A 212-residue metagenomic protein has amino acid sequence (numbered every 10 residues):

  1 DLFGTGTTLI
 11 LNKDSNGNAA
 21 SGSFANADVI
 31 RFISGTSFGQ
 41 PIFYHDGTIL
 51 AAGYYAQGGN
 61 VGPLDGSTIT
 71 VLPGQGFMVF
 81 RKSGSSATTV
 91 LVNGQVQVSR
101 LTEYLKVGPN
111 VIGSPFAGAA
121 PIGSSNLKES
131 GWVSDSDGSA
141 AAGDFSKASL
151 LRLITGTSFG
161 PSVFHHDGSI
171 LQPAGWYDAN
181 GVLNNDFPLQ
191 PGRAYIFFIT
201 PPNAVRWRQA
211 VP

Functional and structural regions predicted by a protein language model:
D1-V29, I33-S37, T68-K147, L189-P212: A short, polar beta-strand/turn micro-motif
F3-T5, L9, I30, Q40-D46 (+2 more regions): Intrinsically disordered, low-complexity linker/propeptide segments enriched in Ser/Thr/Gly/Pro and acidic residues
I10, I49, P63, Y104 (+3 more regions): Acidic/proline-rich low-complexity IDRs
S37-P73, P161-P191: A cross-kingdom feature marking solvent-exposed beta-strand/loop segments within repeated, beta-rich binding/scaffold
F116-G123, A142-K147, L151-G181, N185-D186 (+1 more regions): Contiguous ligand/interfacial binding patches
